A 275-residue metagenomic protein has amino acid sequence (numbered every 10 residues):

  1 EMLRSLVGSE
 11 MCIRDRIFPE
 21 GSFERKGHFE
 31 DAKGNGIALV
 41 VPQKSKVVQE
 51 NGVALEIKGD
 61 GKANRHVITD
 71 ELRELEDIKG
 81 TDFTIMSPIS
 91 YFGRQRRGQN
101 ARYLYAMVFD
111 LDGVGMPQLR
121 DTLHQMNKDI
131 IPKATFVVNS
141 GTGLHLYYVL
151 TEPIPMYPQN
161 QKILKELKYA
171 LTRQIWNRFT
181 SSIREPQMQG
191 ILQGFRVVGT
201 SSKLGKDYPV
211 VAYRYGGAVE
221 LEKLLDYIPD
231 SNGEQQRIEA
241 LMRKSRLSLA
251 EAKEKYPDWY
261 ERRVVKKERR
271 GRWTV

Functional and structural regions predicted by a protein language model:
E1-G8, I13: Single conserved hydrophobic/aromatic residue that forms the stacking wall/gate of nucleotide- or nucleobase-binding
R4-S5, N100, N139: Generic structural signal for beta-strand residues in well-ordered domains
I17-S22, K26-K33: SEC14/CRAL-TRIO lipid-binding/transfer domains and related phosphoinositide-recognition modules that form deep
F29-A106, V114, D121: SsDNA-processing nucleotidyl-transfer enzymes
Q95-R120, P153-V275: DNA replication initiation modules
M116-I130: Short amphipathic alpha-helix segments
P132-V137: A short linear hydrophobic-aromatic micro-motif
V138-V149: Short, conserved phosphate-binding/catalytic loop or strand-edge motifs used in phosphoryl-/nucleotidyl-transfer
